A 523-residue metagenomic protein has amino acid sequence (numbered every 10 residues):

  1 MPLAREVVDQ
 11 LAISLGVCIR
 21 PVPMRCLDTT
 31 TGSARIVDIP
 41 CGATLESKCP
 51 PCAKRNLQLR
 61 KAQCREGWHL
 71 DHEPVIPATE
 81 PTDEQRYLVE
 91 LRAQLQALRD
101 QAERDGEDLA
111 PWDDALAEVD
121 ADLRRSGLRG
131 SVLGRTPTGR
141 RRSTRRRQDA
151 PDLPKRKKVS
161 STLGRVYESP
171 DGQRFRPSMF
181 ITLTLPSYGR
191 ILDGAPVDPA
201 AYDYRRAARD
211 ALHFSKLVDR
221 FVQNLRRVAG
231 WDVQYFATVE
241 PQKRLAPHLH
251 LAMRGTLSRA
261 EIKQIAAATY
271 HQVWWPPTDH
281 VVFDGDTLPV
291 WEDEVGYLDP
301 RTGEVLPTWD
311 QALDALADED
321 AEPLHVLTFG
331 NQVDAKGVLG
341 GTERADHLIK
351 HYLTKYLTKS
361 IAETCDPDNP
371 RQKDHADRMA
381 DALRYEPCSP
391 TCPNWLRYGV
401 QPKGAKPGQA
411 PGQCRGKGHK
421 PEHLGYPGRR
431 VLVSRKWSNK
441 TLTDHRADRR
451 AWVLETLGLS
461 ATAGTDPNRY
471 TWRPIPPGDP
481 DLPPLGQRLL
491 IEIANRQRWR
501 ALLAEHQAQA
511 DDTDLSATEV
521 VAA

Functional and structural regions predicted by a protein language model:
M1-L88, Q94-Q96, Q101, E304-A523: Long, low-complexity, charged/polar intrinsically disordered accessory regions
A43-E46, L59, F175, A208-D219 (+3 more regions): Conserved structured core elements
C49, I181, D232-A266, L353: Histidine-centered divalent-metal-coordination microenvironment in nucleic-acid enzymes
A53-R55, L95-K243: Signature for HUH/AEP ssDNA processing cores
L57-R60, G189-D193, A260-I262, I361-A362: Short helix/loop capping segments that flank catalytic or ligand/cofactor-binding pockets
R206, H271-V282, A380-C388: Short, cationic low-complexity segments
L217-A229, I265-P277, L357: Hydrophobic, Leu/Ile/Phe/Ala-enriched alpha-helical segments that form helix-helix packing faces
A252-E322: Helical (often loop-to-helix) elements that flank the catalytic cores of nucleotide-handling enzymes
